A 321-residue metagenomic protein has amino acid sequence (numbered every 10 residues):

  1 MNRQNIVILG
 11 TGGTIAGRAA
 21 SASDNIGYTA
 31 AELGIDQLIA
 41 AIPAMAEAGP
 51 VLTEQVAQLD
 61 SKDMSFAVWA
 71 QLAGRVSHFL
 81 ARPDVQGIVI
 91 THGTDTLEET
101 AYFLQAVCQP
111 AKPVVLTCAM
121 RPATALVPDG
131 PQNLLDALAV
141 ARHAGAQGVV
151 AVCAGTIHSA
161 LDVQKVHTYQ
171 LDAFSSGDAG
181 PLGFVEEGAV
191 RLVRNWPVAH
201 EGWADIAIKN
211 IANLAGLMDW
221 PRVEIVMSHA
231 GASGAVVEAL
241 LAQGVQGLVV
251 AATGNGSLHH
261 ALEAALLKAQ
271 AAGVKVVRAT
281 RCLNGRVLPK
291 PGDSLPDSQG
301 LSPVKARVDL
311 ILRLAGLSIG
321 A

Functional and structural regions predicted by a protein language model:
M1-H78, A264, N284, S318: ATP/NTP phosphate-donor binding region
N2-N5, L9-S21, G34-M45, S159-N255: Accessory alpha-helical/coil subdomains and C-terminal extensions that flank or cap enzyme catalytic cores
L9-T11, I90-H92, V115-C118, V150-G155 (+3 more regions): Short beta-strand segments
R82-L97, Q243-N255: Short acidic, glycine-rich surface-loop motifs adjacent to enzyme active sites
V85, P110-P113, A271-V276: A short helix->loop->beta-strand "cap" motif at the edges of active sites that frequently abuts
I90-K112, L258-L267: Short Gly/Thr/Asp-enriched flexible loops that form oxyanion-binding sites at enzyme active sites
L116-E187: Internal gly/pro-rich beta-alpha loop/helix module that stabilizes soluble enzyme cofactors or their anionic handles
G256, H260-A321: ATP/nucleoside-binding phosphotransfer catalytic cores, i.e., glycine-rich phosphate-binding loops
